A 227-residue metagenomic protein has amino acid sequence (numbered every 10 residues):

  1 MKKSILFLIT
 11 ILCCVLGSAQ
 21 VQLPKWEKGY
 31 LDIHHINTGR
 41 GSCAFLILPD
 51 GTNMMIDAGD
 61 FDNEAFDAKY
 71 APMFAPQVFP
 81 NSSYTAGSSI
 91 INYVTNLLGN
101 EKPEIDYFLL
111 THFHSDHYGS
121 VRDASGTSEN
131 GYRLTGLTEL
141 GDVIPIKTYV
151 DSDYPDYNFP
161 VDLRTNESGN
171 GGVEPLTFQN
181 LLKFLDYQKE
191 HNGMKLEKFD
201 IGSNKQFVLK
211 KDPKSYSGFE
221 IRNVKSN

Functional and structural regions predicted by a protein language model:
M1-Q20: Bacterial Sec-dependent N-terminal signal peptides
I9, A44, E64, G119-V121: Active-site-proximal flexible loops/turns
C13-C14, L48, A68, R122-D123: Single-residue recognition of alpha-helix boundary sites
Q20-D32, T38, Y93-Y107, Y118-N227: Flexible, acidic/histidine-containing loops and adjacent segments that form or flank the divalent-metal
P24-Y107: Conserved beta-strand hairpin/beta-sheet module of binuclear metal-dependent hydrolase folds, prominently
G39-S42, D60-N63, F113-H117, P155-N158: Solvent-exposed loop/turn segments at secondary-structure junctions within structured extracellular/periplasmic domains
